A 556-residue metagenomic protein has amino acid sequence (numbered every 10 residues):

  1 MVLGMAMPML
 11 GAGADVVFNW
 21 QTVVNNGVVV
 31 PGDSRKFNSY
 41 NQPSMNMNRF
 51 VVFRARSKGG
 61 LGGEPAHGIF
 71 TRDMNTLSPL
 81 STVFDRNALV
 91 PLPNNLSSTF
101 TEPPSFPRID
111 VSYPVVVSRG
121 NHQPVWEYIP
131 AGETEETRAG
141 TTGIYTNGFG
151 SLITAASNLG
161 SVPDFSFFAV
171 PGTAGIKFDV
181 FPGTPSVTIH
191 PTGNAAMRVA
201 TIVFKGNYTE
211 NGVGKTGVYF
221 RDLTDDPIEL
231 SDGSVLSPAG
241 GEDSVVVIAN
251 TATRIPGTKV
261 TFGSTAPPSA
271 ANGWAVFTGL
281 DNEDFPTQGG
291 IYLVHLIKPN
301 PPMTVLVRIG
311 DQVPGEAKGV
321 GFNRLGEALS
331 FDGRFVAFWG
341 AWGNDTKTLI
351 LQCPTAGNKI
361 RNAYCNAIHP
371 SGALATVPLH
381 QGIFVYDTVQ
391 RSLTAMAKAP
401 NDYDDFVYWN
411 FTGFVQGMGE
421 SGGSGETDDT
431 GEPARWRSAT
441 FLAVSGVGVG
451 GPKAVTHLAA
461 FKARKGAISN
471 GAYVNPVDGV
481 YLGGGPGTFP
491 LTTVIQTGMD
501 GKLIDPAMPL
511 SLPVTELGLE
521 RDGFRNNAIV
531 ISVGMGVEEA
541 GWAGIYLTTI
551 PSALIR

Functional and structural regions predicted by a protein language model:
M1-P8: Bacterial N-terminal signal peptides
G13-R556: Conserved "turn/edge" positions that cap or connect secondary-structure elements within repeat/scaffolded domains
